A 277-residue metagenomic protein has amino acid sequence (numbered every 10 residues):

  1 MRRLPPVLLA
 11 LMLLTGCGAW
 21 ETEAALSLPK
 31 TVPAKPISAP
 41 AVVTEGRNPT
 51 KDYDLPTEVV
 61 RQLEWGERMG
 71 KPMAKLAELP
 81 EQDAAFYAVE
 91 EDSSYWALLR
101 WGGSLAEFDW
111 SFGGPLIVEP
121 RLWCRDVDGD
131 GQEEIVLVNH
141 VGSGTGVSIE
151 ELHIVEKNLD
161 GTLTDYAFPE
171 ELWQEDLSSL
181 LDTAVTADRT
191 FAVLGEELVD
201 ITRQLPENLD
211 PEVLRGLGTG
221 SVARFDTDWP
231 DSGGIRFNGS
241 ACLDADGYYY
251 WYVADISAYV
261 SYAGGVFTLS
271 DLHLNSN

Functional and structural regions predicted by a protein language model:
M1-L8: Positively charged n-region of N-terminal signal peptides that target proteins for export
T15-G16: C-terminal motif of bacterial Sec signal peptides marking the signal peptidase cleavage site
A24-R125, L137-N277: Beta-propeller-forming repeat regions
D130, E134: Acidic carboxylate motifs that coordinate Ca2+ or other divalent cations, activating on Asp/Glu
